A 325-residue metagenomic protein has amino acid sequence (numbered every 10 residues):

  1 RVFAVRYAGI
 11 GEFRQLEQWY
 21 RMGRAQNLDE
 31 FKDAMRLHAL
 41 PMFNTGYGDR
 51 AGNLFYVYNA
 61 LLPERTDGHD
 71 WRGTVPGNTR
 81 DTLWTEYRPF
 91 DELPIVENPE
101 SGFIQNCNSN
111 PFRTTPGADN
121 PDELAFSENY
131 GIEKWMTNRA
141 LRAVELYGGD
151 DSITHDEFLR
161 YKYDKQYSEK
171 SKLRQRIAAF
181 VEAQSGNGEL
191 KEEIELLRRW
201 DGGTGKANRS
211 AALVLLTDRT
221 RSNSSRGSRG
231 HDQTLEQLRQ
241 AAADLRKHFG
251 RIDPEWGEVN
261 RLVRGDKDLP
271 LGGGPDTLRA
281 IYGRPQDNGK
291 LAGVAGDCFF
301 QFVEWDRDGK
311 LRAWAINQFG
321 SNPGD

Functional and structural regions predicted by a protein language model:
R1-G186, E192-E195, R199-D325: C-terminal/peripheral segments of proteins
